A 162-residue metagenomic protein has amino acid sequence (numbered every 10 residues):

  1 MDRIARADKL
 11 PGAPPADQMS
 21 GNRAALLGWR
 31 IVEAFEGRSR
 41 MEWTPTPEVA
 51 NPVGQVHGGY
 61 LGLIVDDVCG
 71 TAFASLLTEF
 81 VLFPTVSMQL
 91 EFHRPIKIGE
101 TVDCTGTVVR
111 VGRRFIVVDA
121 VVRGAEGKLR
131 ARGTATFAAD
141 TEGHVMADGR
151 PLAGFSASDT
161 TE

Functional and structural regions predicted by a protein language model:
M1-E162: Terminal targeting signals and extreme-terminal segments of soluble enzymes
